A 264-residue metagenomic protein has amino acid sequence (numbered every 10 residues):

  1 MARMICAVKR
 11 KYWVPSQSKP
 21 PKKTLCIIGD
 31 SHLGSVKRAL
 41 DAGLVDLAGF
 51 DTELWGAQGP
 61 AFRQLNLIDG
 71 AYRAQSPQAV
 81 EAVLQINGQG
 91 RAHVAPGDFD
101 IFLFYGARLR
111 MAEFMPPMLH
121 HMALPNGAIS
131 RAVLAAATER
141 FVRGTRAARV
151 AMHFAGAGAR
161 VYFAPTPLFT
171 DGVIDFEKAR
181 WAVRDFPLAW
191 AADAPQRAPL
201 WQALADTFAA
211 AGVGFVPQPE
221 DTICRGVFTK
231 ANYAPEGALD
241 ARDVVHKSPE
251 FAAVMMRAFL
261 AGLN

Functional and structural regions predicted by a protein language model:
A2-G97: Basic, amphipathic N-terminal segments that precede the first structured/catalytic domain
G34-K37, A61-Q64, R110-M115, F169-D175 (+1 more regions): Short catalytic/ligand-binding loop motif for oxyanion handling, primarily in non-cytosolic enzymes, centered on
R38, A82-L103, R146-G158, T207: Short amphipathic alpha-helices and their capping/turn segments at secondary-structure boundaries
N87-T138, L168-D175: Oxyanion-hole/transition-state-stabilizing segment in secreted/luminal serine hydrolases and related acyltransferases
M118-A148, A182-P195: Surface-exposed cleft-lining segments at the edges of enzyme active sites
P165-P167, A210-K230: Acidic carboxylate-rich catalytic motifs and surrounding loops in phosphoryl-/glycosyl-chemistry enzymes
V173-Q218, V244: Substrate-gating cap/lid alpha-helix
A234-N264: Histidine-centered active-site loop/cap adjacent to the catalytic His in serine esterases/O-acetyl transfer systems
